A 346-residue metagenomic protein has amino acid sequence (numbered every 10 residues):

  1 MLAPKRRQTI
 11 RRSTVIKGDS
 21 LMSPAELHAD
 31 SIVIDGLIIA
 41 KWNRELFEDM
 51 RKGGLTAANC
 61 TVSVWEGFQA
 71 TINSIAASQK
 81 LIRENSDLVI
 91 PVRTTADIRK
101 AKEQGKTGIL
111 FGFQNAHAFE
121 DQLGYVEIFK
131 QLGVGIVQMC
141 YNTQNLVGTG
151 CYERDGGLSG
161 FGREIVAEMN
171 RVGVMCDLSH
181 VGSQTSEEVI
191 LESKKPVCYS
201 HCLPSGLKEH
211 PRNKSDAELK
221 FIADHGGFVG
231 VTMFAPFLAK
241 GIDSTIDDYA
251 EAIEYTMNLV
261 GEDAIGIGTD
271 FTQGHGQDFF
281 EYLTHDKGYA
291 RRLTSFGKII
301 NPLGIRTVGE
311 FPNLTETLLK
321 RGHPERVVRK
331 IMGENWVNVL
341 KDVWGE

Functional and structural regions predicted by a protein language model:
L2-G160, E209-E346: N-terminal hydrophobic targeting/anchoring segments and the immediately downstream early-domain regions of hydrolases
V33-A40, V181, Y199-C202: Histidine-centered catalytic micro-motifs
F47, Q122-V126, Q184-K195: Distinct, well-ordered alpha-helical segments
I82-E84, G157-V172, V189-Y199: Alpha-helix-loop-beta-strand connector modules within alpha/beta enzyme cores
T143, V181-G182: A generic "binding-loop/recognition-motif" signal
V174-V181: Catalytic beta/alpha-barrel core
I190-L203, H285-R292: A short alpha/beta connector and helix-capping loop motif
G206: Active-site environment of non-heme Fe oxygenases that use a 2-His-1-carboxylate facial triad
